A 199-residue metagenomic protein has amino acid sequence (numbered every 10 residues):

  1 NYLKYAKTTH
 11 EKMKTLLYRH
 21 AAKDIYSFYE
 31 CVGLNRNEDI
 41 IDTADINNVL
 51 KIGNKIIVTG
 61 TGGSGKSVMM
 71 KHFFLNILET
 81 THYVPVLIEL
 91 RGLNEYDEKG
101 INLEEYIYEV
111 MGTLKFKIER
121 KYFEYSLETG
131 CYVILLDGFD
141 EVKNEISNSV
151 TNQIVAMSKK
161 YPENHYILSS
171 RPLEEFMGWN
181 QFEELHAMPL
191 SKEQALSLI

Functional and structural regions predicted by a protein language model:
N1-I199: P-loop NTPase signaling cores
